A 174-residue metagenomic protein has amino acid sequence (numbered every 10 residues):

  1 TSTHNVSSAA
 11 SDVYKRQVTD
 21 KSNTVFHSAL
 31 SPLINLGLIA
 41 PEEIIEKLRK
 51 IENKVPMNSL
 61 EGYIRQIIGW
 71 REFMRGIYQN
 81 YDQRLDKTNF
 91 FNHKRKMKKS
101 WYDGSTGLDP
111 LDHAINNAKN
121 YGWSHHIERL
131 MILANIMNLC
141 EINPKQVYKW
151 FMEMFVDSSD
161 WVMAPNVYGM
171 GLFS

Functional and structural regions predicted by a protein language model:
T1-A10, Y14: Single conserved hydrophobic/aromatic residue that forms the stacking wall/gate of nucleotide- or nucleobase-binding
T1-S2, V25, N120: Generic detector of short alpha-helix boundary/capping microenvironments and adjacent low-complexity segments
S11-T24: Specificity-determining recognition surfaces
A29, I34, I39-S174: Active-site-proximal binding-pocket segments
